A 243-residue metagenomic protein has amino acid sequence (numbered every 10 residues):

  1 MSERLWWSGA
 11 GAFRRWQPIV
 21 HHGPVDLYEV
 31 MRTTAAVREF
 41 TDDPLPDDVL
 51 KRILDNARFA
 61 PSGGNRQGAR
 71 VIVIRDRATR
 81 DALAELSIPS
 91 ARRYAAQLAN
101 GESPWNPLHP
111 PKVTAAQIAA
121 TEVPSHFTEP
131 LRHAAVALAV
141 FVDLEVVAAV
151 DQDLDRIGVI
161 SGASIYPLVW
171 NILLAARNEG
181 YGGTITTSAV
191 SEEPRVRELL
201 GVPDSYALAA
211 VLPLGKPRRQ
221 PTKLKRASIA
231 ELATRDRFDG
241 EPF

Functional and structural regions predicted by a protein language model:
W6-P18, E29, T33-V37, L108-H109 (+1 more regions): C-terminal helix-cap and adjacent tail motif
V37-R52: A short N-terminal beta-strand-loop micro-motif at the entrance of redox/enzyme domains
I53, A57, L138-L144, V150-L199: Small-aliphatic-rich amphipathic alpha-helix that forms the alpha element of a beta-alpha
P61-N65: Glycine-rich phosphate/pyrophosphate-binding beta-alpha loops
R66-R75, S188: Short loop-to-beta-strand entry elements in the cores of soluble alpha/beta enzymes
G68-A69, A134-A137, L208-A209: Short, surface-exposed beta-edge/turn micro-motifs
V73-S164: Glycine/small-residue-rich phosphate/adenosyl-binding loop
